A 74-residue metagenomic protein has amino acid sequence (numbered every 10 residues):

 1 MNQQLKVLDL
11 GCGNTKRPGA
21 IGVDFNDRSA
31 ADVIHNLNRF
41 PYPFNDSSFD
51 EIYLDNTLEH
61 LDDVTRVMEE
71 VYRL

Functional and structural regions predicted by a protein language model:
M1-Q3, F44: Nucleotide-sugar donor-binding and catalytic loop/hinge architecture of NDP-sugar-dependent glycosyltransferases
Q4-R17: Conserved class I S-adenosyl-L-methionine
N14-N45: Adenosine-cofactor binding site in Rossmann-like domains, unifying the SAM/SAH pocket of S-adenosylmethionine-dependent
P41, L61-D62: Activation segment
F49-D50: Local beta-strand N-terminus motif with an aromatic residue
Y53: A conserved beta-strand element that flanks and buttresses the S-adenosyl-L-methionine
N56-H60: Short catalytic micro-motifs in class I SAM-dependent methyltransferases
T65-L74: A short glycine-rich, Lys/Arg-flanked "PGG" loop and its adjoining helix->strand segment in the class I
